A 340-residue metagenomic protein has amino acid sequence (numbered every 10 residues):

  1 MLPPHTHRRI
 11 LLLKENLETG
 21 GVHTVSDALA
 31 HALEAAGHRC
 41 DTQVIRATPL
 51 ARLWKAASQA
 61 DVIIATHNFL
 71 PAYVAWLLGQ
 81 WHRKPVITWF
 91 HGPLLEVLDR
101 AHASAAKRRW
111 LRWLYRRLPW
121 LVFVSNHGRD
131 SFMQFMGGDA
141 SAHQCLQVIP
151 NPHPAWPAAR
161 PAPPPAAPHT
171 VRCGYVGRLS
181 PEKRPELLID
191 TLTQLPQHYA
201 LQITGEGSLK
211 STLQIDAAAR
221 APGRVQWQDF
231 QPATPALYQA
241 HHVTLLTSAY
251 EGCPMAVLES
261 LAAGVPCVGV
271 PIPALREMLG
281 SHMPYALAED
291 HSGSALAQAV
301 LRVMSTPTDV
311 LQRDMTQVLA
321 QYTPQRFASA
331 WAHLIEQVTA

Functional and structural regions predicted by a protein language model:
G21, T308-Q337: A charged, aromatic-enriched C-terminal amphipathic alpha-helix characteristic of glycosyltransferases across folds
H23-A28, V171, Y175-Q194, S208-S211: A conserved mid-protein helix/loop that constitutes part of the nucleotide-sugar donor-binding site
A65-P71, F90-H91: Short His-centered aromatic/hydrophobic patch
S104-L121: Membrane-proximal helix-turn-helix segments that form the acceptor-binding/catalytic region of lipid-linked
R116-Q144, A155: A short, active-site helix/loop in glycosyltransferases that binds the activated sugar's phosphate group
F230, A249: Aromatic "clamp/platform" in nucleotide-sugar-dependent glycosyltransferases that forms part of the donor/acceptor
P266-G269: Short hydrophobic beta-strand element within catalytic cores of glycosyltransferases and related nucleotide-activated
S281-G293, L301-P307: Conserved acidic donor-binding segment of nucleotide-sugar-dependent glycosyltransferases
